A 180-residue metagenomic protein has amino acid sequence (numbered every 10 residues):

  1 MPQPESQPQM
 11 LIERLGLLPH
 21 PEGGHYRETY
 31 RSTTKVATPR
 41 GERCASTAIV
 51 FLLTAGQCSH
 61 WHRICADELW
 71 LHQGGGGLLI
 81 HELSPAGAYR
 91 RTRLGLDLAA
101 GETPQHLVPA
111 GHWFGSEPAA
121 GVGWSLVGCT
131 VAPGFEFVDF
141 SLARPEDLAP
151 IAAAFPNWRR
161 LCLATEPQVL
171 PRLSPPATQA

Functional and structural regions predicted by a protein language model:
M1-H106, G115-S116, V122-G123, P133-E136 (+1 more regions): Non-catalytic, conserved peripheral segments adjacent to functional cores
G111-H112: Extracellular beta-helix/beta-solenoid repeat scaffolds
T130: Histidine-centered acyl-transfer/condensation active-site motif and its immediate structural neighborhood
